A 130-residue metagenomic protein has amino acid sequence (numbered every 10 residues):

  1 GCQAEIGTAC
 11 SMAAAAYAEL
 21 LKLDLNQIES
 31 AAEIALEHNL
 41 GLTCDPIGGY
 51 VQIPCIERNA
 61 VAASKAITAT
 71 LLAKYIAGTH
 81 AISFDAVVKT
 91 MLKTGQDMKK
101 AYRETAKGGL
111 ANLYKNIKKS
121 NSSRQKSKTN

Functional and structural regions predicted by a protein language model:
G1-A9: Glycine-rich phosphate/ribose-binding loops and adjacent secondary-structure elements that form binding surfaces
C10-N130: Functionally critical mobile loop/hinge segments
